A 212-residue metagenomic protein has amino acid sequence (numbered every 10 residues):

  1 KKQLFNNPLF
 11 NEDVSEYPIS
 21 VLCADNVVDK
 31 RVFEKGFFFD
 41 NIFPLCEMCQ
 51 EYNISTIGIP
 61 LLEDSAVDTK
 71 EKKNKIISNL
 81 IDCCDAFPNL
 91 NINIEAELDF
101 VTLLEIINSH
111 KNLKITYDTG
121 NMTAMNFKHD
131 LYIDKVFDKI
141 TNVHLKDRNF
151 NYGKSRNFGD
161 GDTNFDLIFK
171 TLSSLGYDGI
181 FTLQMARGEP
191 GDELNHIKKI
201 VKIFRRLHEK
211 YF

Functional and structural regions predicted by a protein language model:
K1, V27, L62, E97 (+2 more regions): Flexible loop residues that form catalytic and substrate-binding hotspots at small-molecule/glycan-binding clefts
K1-V14, L61-D68, G153: Glycine-rich, proline-tolerant flexible connector loops at the mouths of alpha/beta enzymes
Q3, N7-P8, G36, N53 (+3 more regions): Short, flexible coil/linker elements and helix-boundary hinge sites characteristic of intrinsically disordered
Q3-L9, K35-F43, K70-L80, F127-Y132 (+2 more regions): Charged helix-capping and loop-helix junction motifs
N11-D13, E47-E51, D82-A86, K135 (+2 more regions): Alpha-helical scaffold elements within enzyme catalytic domains, especially in hydrolases
S15, V21-C23, V28-I115, A124 (+1 more regions): Active-site acidic/histidine proton-transfer and metal-coordination neighborhood in alpha/beta enzyme cores
S15-E16, K139: Structured helix-beta-strand junction loops
N53, L103-Y117, M122-F212: Histidine-acidic metal/acid-base catalytic patches
